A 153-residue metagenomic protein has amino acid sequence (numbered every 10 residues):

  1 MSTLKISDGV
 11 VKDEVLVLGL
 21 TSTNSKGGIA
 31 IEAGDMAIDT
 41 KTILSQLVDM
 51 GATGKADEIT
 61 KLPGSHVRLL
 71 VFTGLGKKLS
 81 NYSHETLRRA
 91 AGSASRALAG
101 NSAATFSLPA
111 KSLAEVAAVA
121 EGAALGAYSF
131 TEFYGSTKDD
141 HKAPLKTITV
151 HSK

Functional and structural regions predicted by a protein language model:
M1-K153: Short amphipathic alpha-helical segment within the helicase RecA-like ATPase core that mediates nucleic-acid
